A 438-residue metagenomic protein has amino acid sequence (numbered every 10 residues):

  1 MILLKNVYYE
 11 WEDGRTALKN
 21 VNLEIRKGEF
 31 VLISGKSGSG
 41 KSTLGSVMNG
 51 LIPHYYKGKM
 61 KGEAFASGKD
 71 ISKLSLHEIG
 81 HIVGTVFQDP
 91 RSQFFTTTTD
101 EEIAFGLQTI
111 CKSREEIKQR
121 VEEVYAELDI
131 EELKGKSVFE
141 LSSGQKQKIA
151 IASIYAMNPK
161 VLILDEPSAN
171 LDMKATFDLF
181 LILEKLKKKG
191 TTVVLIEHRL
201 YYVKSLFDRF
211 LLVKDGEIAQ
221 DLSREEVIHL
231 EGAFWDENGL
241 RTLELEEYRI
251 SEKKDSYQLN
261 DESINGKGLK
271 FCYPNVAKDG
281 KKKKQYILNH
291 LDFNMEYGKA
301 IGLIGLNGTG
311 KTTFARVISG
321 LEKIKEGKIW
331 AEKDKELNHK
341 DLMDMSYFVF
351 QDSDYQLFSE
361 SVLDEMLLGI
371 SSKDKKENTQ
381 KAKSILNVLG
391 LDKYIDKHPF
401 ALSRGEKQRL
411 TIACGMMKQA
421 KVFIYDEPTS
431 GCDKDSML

Functional and structural regions predicted by a protein language model:
S34-K36, I304-L306: The feature captures the beta-strand-to-loop junction immediately N-terminal to the Walker
N49, S319: Helix-to-loop junction immediately C-terminal to a conserved catalytic motif
K57-K69, G327-N338, L342: Conserved ABC transporter NBD signature motif
E115-L133, E377-Y394: Conserved ABC ATPase "signature" region
S137-L141, Q145, H398-L402, E406: Conserved ABC ATPase signature
L162-D165, F423-D426: Catalytic Walker B motif of ABC-type/P-loop ATPase nucleotide-binding domains
E197-H198: H-loop/switch region of ABC-family ATPase nucleotide-binding domains
